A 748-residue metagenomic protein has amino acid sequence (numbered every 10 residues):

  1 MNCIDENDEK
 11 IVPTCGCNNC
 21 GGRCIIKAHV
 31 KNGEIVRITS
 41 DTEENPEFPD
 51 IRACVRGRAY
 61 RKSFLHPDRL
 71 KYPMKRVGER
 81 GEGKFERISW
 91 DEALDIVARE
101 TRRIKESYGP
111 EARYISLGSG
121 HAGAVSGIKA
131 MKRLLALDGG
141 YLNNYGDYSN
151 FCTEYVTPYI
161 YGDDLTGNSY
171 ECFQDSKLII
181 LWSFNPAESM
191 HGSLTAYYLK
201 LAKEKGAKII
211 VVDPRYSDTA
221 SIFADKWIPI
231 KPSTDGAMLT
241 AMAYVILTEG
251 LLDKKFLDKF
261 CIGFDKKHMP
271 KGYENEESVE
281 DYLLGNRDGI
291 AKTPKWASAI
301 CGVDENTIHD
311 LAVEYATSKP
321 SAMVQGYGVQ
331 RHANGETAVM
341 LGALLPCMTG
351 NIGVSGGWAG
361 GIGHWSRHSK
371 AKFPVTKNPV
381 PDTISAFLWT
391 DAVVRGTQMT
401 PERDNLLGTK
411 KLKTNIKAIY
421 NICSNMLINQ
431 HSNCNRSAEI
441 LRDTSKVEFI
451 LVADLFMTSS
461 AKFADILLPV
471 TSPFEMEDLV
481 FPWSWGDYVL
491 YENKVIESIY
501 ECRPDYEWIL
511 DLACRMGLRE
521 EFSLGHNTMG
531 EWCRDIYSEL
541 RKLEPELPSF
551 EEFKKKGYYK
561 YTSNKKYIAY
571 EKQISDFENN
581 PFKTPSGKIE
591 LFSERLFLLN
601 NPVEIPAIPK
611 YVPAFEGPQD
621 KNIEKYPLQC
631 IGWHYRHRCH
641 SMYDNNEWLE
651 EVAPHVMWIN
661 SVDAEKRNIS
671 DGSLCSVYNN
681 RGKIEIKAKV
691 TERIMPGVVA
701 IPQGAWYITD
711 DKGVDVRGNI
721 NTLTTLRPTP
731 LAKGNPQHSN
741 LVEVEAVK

Functional and structural regions predicted by a protein language model:
M1-L251, I422, E665, T709-K748: N-terminal export/assembly segments and adjacent metallocofactor-ligating motifs of anaerobic energy-metabolism
R76, L94-R113, S169-L178, N286-G289 (+2 more regions): Glycine-rich phosphate/diphosphate-binding loops that line cofactor/substrate pockets in enzymes
S116-G123, A297-I300, G326-A333, H364-S366 (+1 more regions): Conserved short loop/turn motifs at secondary-structure junctions
I128-L199, K205-V212, A237, P346-F463 (+2 more regions): Extended redox/cofactor-interaction regions of prokaryotic respiratory oxidoreductases
Y170, F474-S498, W508-I509, A513-R515: Glycine/threonine-rich phosphate-binding loop and adjacent beta-strand/alpha-helix elements that clamp
G206, I210, R215-S318: Long, well-ordered, tryptophan-enriched scaffold segments
K259-G263, Y315, W358-S369, G525-R541 (+1 more regions): A glycine-rich phosphate-binding loop feature that marks nucleotide/adenosyl-phosphate handling sites
D505-K556, S641-Y643, E647-W658, V662-K748: Long, contiguous, secondary-structure-rich segments that constitute the structural scaffold of globular domains
